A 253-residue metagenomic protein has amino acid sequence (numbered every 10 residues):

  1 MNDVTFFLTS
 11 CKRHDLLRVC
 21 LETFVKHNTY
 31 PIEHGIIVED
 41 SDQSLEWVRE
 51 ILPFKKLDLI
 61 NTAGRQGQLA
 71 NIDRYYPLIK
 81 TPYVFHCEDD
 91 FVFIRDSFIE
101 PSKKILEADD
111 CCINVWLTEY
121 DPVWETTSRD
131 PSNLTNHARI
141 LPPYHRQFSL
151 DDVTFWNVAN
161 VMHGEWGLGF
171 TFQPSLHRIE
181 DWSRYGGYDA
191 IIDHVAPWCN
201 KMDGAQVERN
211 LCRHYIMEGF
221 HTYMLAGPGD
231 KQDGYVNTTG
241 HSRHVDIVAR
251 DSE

Functional and structural regions predicted by a protein language model:
M1-E22: N-proximal low-complexity "stem/linker" segments adjacent to membrane-targeting elements
V19, W156, G167-E253: C-terminal catalytic/acceptor-binding lobe
T23-I32: Short, acidic, metal-binding catalytic loop of nucleotide-sugar glycosyltransferases
I32-D42, N61-T62: Short beta-strand/loop segment that forms part of the nucleotide-sugar
P53-Q66: Conserved donor nucleotide-binding strand/loop of the catalytic core
A63-L78: Glycine-rich, basic loop-to-helix element that forms the pyrophosphate-binding segment of sugar-nucleotide handling
P82-V92: Short beta-strand-to-loop acidic/aromatic patch adjacent to the donor-nucleotide binding site
D96-D121: Conserved donor-nucleotide/metal-binding helix-loop-beta segment in metal-dependent transferases, i.e., the alpha-helix
